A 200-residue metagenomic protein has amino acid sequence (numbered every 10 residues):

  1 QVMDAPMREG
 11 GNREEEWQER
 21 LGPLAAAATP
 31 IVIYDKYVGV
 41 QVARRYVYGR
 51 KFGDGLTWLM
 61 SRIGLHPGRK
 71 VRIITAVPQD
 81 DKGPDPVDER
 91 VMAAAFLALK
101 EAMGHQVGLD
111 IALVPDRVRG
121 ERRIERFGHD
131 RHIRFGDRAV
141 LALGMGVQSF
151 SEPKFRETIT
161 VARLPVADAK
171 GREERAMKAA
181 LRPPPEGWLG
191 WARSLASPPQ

Functional and structural regions predicted by a protein language model:
Q1-E14, Q18, A43-Q200: PLD/PLD-like phosphodiesterase catalytic module centered on the HKD motif
L24-P30: Secondary-structure "cap/kink" motif recognition
P30-V32, A139: Structural motif
Y34-Y37, A76-P78: Structural motif
V38-V42: Amphipathic alpha-helical "stem/stalk" segments
